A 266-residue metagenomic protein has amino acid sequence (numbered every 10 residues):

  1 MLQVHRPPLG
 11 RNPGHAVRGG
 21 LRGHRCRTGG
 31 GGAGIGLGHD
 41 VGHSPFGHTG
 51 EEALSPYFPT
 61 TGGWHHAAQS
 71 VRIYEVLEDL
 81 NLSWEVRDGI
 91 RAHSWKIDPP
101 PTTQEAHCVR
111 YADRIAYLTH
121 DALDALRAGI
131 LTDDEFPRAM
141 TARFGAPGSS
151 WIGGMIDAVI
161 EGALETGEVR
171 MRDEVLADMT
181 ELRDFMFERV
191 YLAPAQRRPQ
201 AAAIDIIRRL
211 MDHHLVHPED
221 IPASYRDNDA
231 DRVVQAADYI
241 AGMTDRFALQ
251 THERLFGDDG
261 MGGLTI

Functional and structural regions predicted by a protein language model:
M1-G31, T49-G50, H66-I266: Histidine-centered, transition-metal-coordinating active-site segments
R25-T60, A67: Aspartate-rich (DDxxD/NDxxD/DxxxD) Mg2+/diphosphate-binding motifs and their adjoining helix-loop segments
